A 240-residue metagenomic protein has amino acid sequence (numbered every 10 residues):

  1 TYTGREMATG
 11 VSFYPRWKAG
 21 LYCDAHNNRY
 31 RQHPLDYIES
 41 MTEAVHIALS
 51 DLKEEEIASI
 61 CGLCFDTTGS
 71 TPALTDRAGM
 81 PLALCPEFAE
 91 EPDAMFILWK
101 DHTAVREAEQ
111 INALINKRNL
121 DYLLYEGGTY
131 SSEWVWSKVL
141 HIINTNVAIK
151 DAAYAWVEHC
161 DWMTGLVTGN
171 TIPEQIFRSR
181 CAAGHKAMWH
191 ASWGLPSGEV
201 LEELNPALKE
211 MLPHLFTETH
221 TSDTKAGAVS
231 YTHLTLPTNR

Functional and structural regions predicted by a protein language model:
T1-C85, E210-E218: N-terminal glycine/serine-rich phosphate-binding loop of ATP-dependent small-molecule kinases, especially carbohydrate
S12, E87, A104, W193-G194 (+1 more regions): Short capping/connector residues at structural and topological boundaries
R16-A19, V105-R106, K225-G227: A short acidic, often aromatic-flanked loop/helix-cap motif at beta-alpha or helix-coil junctions that lines enzyme
N28-R29, D36, S59, I97-L98 (+4 more regions): Residue-level preference for alpha-helix termini and adjacent loops
P34, E54-W134: Active-site phosphate-binding/coordination module
I38, T42-L49, C64, F96-I97 (+3 more regions): Short, well-ordered alpha-helical packing segments
T75, N112-L234, R240: Gly/Ser/Thr-rich active-site cleft segment
